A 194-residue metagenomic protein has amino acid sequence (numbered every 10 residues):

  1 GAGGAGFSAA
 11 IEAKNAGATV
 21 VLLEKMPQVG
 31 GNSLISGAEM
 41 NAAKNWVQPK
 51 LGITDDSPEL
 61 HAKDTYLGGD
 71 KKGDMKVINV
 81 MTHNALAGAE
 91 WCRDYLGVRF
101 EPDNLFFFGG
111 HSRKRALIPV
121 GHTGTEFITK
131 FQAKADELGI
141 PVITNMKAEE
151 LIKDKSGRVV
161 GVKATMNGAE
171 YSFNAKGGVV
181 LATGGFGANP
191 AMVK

Functional and structural regions predicted by a protein language model:
G1-G3, L23-M26, K44-N45, T183-G184: Active-site-proximal beta-strand/loop segments in catalytic clefts of secreted hydrolases
G1-L22: N-terminal Rossmann-like FAD-binding beta1-loop-alpha1 element of flavoenzymes
S8, E12-A13, K25, N32-S33 (+1 more regions): Hydrophobic/aromatic ligand-binding patch that stacks against planar heteroaromatic rings of cofactors or nucleotides
T19, K25-P141, N145-E150, A191-K194: Conserved N-terminal/central alpha/beta ligand/cofactor-binding core
G157-K163: Short, hydrophobic/aromatic-rich segments at coil-to-beta transitions
N167-G178: Core beta-strand elements of the Rossmann-like FAD/NAD(P) dinucleotide-binding domain in flavoenzyme oxidoreductases
L181-K194: Flavin (primarily FAD) binding-site architecture
